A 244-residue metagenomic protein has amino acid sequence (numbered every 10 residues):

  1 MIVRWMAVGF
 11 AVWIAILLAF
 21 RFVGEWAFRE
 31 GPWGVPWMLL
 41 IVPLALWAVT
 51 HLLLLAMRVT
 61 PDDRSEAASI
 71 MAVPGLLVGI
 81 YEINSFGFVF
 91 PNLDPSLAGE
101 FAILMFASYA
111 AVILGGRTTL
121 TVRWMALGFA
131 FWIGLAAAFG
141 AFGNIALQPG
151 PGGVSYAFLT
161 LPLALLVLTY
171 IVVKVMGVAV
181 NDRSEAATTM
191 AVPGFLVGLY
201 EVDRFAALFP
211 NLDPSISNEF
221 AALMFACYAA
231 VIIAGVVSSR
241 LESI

Functional and structural regions predicted by a protein language model:
M1-I244: Aromatic-rich, lipid-facing transmembrane alpha helices and their immediate juxtamembrane interface loops in integral
